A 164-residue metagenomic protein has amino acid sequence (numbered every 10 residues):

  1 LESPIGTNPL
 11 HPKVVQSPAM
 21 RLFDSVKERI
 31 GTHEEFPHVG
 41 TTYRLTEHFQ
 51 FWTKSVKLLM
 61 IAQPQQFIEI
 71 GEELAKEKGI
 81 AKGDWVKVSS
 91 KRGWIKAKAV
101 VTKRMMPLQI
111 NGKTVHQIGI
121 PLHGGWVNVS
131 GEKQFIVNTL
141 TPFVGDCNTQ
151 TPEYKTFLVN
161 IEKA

Functional and structural regions predicted by a protein language model:
L1-S55: Long, low-complexity segments enriched in small/aliphatic residues
S3, T7-N8, E35, F51-A164: Long, contiguous, secondary-structure-rich segments that constitute the structural scaffold of globular domains
